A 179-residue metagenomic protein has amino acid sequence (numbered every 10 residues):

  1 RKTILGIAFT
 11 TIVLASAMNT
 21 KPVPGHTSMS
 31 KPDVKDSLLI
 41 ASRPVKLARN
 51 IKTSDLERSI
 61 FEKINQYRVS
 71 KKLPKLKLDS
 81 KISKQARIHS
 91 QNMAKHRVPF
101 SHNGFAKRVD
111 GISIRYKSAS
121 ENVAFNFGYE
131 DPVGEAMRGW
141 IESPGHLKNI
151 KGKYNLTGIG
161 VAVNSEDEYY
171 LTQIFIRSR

Functional and structural regions predicted by a protein language model:
K2-G6, M18-R179: Functional surface patches built around histidine and acidic residues
T10-A17: Hydrophobic h-region of N-terminal signal peptides that target proteins for export in Gram-negative bacteria
